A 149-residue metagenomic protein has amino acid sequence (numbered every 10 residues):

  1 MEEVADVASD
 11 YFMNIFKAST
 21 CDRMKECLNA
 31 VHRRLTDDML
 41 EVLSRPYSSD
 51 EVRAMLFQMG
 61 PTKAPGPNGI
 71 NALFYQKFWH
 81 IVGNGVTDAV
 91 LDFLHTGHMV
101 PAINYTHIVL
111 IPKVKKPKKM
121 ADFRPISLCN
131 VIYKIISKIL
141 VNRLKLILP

Functional and structural regions predicted by a protein language model:
M1-A121, I135: Surface-exposed loop/turn segments and immediately adjacent short secondary-structure elements within folded domains
A121-P149: Conserved pre-motif C helix in the palm subdomain of viral-like polymerases
